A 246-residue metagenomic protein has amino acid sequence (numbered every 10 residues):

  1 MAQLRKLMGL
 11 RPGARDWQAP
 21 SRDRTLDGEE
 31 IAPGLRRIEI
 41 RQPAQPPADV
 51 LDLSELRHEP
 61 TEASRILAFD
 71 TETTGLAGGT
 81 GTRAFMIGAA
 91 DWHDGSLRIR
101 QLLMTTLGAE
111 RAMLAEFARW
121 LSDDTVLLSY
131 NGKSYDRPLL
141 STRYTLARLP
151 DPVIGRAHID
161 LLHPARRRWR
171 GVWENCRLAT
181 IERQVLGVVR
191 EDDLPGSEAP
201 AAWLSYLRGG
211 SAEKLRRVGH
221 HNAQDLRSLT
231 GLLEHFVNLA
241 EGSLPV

Functional and structural regions predicted by a protein language model:
M1-A63: N-terminal accessory regions of nucleic-acid-interacting proteins
E55-D123: Conserved RNase H-like, two-metal-ion catalytic cores of nucleic-acid enzymes
D70-E72, D136, D160, D225: Acidic active-site catalytic centers that drive phospho-/nucleotidyl reactions and related ester hydrolyses
G75, L128-Y130, V189: Short beta-strand->loop
G78-T80, L139, R168, L233: Short, function-defining helix-loop hinge/capping sites that tune catalysis or transport
I87, L140, L229-L232: Buried hydrophobic packing segments
S96-V185: Conserved DEDDh/DEDDy metal-dependent 3′-5′ exonuclease domain
L178-P245: Acidic, Mg2+-coordinating catalytic module of metal-dependent nucleases/exonucleases that use a two-metal-ion mechanism
